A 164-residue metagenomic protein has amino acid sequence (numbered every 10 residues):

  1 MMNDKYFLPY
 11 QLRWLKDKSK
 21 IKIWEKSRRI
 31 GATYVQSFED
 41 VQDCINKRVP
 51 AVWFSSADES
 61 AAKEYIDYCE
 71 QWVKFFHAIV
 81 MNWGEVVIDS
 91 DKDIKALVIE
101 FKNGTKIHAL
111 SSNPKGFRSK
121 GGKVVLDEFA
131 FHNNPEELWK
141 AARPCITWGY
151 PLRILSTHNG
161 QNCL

Functional and structural regions predicted by a protein language model:
M1-L164: Phosphate/NTP-binding elements of NTP-utilizing enzymes
